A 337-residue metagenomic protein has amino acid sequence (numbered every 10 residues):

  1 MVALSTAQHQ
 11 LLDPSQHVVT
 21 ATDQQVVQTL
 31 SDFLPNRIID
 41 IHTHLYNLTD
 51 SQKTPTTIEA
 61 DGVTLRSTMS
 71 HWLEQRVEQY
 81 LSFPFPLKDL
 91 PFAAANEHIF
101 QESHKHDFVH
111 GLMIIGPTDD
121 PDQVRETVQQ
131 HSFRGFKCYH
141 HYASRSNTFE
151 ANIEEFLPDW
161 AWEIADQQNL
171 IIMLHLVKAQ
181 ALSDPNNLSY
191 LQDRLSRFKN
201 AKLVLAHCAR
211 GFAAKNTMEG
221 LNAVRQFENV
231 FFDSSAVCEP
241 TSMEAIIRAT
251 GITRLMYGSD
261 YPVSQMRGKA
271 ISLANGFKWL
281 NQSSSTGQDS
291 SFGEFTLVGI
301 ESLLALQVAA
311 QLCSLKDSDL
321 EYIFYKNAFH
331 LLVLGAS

Functional and structural regions predicted by a protein language model:
M1-A94: An N-terminally biased module of ancient metal coordination in phosphate/nucleic-acid-related enzymes
T6-Q16, T20, C208-S337: H/E-rich (His + Asp/Glu) clusters that bind or coordinate divalent metals
L11-A21, L90-Q180, Q226, V230: Active-site gating/metal-coordination segments in enzymes
I39-T43, Y80-S82, H110-M113, R134-C138 (+4 more regions): Hydrophobic faces of well-ordered beta-strands that scaffold small-molecule active sites in alpha/beta enzyme cores
Y46-T49, L87-P91, T118-P121, Y142-R145 (+4 more regions): Active-site environment of divalent metal-dependent phosphoester hydrolases
D50-A60, R145-N152, L182-D184, A214 (+2 more regions): Short, flexible/disordered intra-domain loops and linkers
I58-T68, F92-Q101, E154-P158, N187-L191 (+2 more regions): Well-ordered, non-membrane alpha-helical segments in soluble/globular domains
F92-Q101, P121-Q129, F149-E150, A181-R197 (+2 more regions): Distinct, well-ordered alpha-helical segments
